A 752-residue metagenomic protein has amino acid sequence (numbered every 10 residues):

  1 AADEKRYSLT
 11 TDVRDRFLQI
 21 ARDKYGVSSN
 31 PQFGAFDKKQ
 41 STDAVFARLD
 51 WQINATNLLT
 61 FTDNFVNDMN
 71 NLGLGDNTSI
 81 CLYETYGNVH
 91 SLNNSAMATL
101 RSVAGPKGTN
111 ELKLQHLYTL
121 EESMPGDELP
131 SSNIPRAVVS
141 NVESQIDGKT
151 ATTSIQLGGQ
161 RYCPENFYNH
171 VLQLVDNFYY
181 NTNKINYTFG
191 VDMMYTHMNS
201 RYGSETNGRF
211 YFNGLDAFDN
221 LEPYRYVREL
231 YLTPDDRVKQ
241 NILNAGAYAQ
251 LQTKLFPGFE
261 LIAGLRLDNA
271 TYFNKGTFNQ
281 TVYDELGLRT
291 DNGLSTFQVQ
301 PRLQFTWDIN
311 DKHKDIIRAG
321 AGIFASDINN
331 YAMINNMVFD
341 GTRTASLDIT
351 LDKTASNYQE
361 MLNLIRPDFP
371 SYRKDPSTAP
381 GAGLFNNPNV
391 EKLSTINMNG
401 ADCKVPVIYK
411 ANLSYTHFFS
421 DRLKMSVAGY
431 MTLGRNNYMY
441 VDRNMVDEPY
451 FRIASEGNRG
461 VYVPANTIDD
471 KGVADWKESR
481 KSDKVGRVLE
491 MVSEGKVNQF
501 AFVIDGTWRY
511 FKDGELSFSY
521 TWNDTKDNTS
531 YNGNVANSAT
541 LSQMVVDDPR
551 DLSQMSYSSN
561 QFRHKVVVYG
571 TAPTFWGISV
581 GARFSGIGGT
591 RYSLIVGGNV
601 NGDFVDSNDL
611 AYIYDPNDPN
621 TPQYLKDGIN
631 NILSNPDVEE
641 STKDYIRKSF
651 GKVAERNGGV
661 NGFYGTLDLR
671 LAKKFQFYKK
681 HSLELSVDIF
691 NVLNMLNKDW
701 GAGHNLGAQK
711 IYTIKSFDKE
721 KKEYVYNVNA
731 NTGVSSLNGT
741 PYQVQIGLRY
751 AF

Functional and structural regions predicted by a protein language model:
A1, F61-F65, L112-Y118, F189-Y195 (+7 more regions): Transmembrane beta-barrel strands of outer-membrane/channel proteins
S29-F36, R161, H170, N186-K314 (+4 more regions): Signature of Gram-negative outer-membrane beta-barrel scaffolds
S41, Q52-A247, D284, D442 (+1 more regions): Replace "related TpsB outer-membrane translocases also match" with "some related outer-membrane beta-barrels such as
T56-F61, K107-N110, I185-Y187, G258-L261 (+5 more regions): Repeated loop/turn-to-beta-strand initiation elements of outer-membrane beta-barrel proteins
I146-T152, G276-Q300, Q304-E490, V546 (+2 more regions): Solvent-exposed loop/turn elements at secondary-structure boundaries
A270, F418, R422, S426-L594: Gram-negative outer-membrane beta-barrel transporters
F339, N697-F752: C-terminal beta-signal and terminal closure region of outer-membrane beta-barrel proteins
S579-K679, E684, K710-T732: Extracytoplasmic gating/loop element in the C-terminal half of outer-membrane beta-barrel translocons and assembly
